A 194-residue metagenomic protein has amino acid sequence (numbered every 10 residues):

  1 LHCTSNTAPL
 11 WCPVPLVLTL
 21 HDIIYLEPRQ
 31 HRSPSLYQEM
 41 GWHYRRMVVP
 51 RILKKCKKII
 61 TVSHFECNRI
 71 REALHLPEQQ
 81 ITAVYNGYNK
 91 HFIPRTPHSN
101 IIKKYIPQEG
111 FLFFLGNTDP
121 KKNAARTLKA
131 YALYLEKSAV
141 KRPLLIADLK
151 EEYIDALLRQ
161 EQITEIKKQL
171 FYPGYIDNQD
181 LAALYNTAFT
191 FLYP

Functional and structural regions predicted by a protein language model:
L1-P194: Carbohydrate transferase catalytic cores enriched for Leloir-type hexosyltransferases
